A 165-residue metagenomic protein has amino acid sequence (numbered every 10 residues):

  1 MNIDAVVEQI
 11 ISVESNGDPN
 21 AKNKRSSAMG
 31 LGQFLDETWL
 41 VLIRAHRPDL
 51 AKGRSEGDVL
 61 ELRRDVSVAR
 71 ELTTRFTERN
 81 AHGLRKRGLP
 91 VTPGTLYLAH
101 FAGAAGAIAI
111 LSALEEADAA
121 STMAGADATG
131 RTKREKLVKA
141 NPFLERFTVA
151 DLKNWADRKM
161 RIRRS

Functional and structural regions predicted by a protein language model:
M1-A5, R25, M29, Q33 (+4 more regions): Soluble non-cytosolic domains of exported or imported proteins
Q9-S12, L31-L35, L98: Structural recognition of the beta-strand scaffold that forms the well-ordered cores of secreted hydrolase catalytic
I11-S15, A104: Glycine-rich His-Gly loop
D18-A21, V41-I43: Short, solvent-exposed loop/turn elements at domain surfaces
D36, L40-Y97, F101-A109: Alpha-helical segment that forms one wall of the substrate-binding/catalytic cleft in peptidoglycan-active domains
G94-V149: Catalytic and substrate-binding regions of cell-wall glycan-acting enzymes that process beta-1,4-linked
A140-S165: Low-complexity, Gly/Ser/Thr/Pro-rich intrinsically disordered linker/tail segments
